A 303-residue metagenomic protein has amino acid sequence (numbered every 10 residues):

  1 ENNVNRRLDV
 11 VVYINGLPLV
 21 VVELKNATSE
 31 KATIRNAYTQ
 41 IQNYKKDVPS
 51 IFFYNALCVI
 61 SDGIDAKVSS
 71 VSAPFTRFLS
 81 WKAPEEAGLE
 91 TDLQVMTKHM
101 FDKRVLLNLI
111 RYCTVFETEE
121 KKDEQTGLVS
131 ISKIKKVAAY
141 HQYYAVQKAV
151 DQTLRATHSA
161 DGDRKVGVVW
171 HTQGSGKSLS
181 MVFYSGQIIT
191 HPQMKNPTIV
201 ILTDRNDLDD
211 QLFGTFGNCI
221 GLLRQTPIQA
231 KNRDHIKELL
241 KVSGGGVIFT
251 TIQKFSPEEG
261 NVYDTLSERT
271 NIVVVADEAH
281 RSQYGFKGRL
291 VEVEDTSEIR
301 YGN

Functional and structural regions predicted by a protein language model:
E1-T198, D207, Q211-L223, R269-N271 (+1 more regions): ATP-dependent helicase/translocase motor core
L8, N196, T215, N232-I236 (+1 more regions): Short beta-alpha junctions and helix-cap segments that line functional grooves
Y44-K46, G186-I188, R233-I236, E259-V262 (+1 more regions): A generic local structural motif
F52, L240-S243, S267-E268: Flexible, charged surface loops at secondary-structure boundaries
I201: Conserved SAM-binding loop
N218-E258: Inter-Walker segment of RecA-like/P-loop motor cores
G245-E278, S282-N303: Conserved RecA-like ASCE ATPase "motif II neighborhood" in helicase/translocase motors
